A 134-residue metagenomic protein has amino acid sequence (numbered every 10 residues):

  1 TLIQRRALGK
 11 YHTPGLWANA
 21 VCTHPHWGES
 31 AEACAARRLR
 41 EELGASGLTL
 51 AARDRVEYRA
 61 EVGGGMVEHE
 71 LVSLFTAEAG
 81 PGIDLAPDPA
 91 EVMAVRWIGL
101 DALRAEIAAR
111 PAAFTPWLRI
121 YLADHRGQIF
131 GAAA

Functional and structural regions predicted by a protein language model:
T1-E41, A45: Conserved Nudix-box catalytic region and its N-terminal flanking loop in Nudix hydrolases and closely related
G15, V21, A52-A134: Nudix hydrolase/Nudix homology domain
A45-G47, A52: Acidic, glycine-rich loop-and-strand cores that form catalytic or ligand-binding grooves in diverse globular domains
